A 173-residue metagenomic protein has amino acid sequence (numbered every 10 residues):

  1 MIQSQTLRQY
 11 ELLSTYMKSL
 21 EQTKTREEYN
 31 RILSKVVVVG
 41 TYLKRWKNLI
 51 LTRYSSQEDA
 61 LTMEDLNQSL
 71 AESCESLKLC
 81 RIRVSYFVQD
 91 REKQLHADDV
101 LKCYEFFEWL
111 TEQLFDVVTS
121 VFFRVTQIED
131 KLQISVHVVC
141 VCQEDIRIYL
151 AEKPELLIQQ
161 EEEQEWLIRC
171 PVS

Functional and structural regions predicted by a protein language model:
M1-C80: DHp/HisKA dimerization-phosphotransfer hairpin of two-component histidine kinases
Q9-L12, Y16, Q94-R124: Conserved ATP-binding N-box helix of the HATPase_c
E27, F122-H137: Short beta-strand/loop element within the Bergerat-fold HATPase_c
R31, I148-S173: Flexible, glycine-/charge-rich segments associated with ATP-binding catalytic modules
M63-D99, T111: Helix-loop-beta hinge of the Bergerat
V100-K102, S135-V139, I148-E152: C-terminal or late-domain output modules
D116-E129, I148-Q160: ATP-lid-like helix-loop hinge signature
V136-Q143, V172: Glycine-rich acidic phosphate-binding loop
